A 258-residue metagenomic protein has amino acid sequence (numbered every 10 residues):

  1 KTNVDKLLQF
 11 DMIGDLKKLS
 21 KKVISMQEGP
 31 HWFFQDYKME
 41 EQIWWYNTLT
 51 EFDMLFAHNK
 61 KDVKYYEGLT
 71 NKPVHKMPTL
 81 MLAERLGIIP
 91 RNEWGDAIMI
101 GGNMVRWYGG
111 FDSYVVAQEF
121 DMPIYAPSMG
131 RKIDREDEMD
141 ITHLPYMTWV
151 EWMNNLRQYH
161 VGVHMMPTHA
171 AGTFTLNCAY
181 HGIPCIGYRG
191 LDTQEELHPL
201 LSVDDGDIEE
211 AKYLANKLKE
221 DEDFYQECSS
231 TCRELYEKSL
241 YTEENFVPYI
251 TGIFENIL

Functional and structural regions predicted by a protein language model:
K1-Y66: Extended catalytic core of nucleotide-activated donor transferases of GT-like folds
D53-E67, N71-G87: Donor nucleotide-sugar binding/catalytic pocket of nucleotide-sugar-dependent glycosyltransferases
A83-D137, H143-W149: Conserved catalytic-core segment of nucleotide-activated headgroup transferases in glycan assembly
T148-Y159, Y180: Short acidic alpha-helix that forms the nucleotide-activated donor recognition element in Leloir-type transferases
M153, T175-H181, Q194: Short alpha-helical segment that forms part of, or immediately flanks, the ligand-binding pocket in carbohydrate-active
R157-A170, I183: Acidic donor-binding loop of glycosyltransferase active sites
Q194-K217: Change "using UDP/GDP/dTDP sugars" to "using nucleotide sugars
E220-N256: A charged, aromatic-enriched C-terminal amphipathic alpha-helix characteristic of glycosyltransferases across folds
